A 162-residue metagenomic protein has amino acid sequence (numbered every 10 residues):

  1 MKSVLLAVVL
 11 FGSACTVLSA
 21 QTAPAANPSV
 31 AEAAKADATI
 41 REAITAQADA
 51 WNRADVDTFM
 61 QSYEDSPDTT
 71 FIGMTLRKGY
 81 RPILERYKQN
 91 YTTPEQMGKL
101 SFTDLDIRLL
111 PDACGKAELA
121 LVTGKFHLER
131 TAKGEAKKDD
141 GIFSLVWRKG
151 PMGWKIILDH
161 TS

Functional and structural regions predicted by a protein language model:
L5-T16: Bacterial N-terminal signal peptides
L18-S62, S66: Short, low-complexity N-terminal intrinsically disordered segments enriched in polar/charged residues
T22-A23, K138-S162: Short beta-strand edge/turn micro-motifs at domain boundaries
A38-T39, V56-E118, T123-K125, K137: A solvent-exposed, acidic/Ser-Thr-rich amphipathic alpha-helical stretch
I44-D55, Y63-P67, Y87-E95, R130 (+2 more regions): Sec/Tat-exported extracytoplasmic proteins
F126-A132, W147: Beta-strand elements of well-folded, non-transmembrane domains
A132-K138: A short acidic/glycine-rich loop-to-helix N-cap element
